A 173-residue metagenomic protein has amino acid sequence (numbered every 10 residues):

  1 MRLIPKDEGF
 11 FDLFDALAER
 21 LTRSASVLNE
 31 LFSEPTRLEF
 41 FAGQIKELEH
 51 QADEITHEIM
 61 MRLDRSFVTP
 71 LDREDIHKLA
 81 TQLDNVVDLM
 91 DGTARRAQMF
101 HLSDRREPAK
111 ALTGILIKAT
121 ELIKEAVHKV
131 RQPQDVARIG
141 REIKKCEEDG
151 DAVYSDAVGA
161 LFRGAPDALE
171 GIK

Functional and structural regions predicted by a protein language model:
M1-K173: Cytosolic, long alpha-helical scaffolding segments
